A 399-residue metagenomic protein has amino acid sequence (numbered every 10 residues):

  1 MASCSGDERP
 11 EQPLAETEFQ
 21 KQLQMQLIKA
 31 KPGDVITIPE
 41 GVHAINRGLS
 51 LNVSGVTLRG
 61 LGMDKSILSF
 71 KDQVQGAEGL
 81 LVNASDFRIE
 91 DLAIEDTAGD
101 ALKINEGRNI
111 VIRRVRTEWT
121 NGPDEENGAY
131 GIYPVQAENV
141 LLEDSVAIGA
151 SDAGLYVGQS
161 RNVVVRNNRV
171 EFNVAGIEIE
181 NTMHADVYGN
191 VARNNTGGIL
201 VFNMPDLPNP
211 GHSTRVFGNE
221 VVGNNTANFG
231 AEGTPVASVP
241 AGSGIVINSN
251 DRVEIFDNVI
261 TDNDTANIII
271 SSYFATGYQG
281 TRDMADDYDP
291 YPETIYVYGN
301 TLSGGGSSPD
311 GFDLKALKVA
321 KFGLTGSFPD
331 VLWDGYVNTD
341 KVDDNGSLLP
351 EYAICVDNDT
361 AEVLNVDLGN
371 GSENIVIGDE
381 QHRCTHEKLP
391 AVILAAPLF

Functional and structural regions predicted by a protein language model:
A2-S3: C-terminal motif of bacterial Sec signal peptides marking the signal peptidase cleavage site
G6: Short, conserved catalytic or interaction motifs in soluble domains
P10-K21, V35, G55-A98, N121: Right-handed parallel beta-helix/beta-spiral solenoid domain characteristic of secreted/periplasmic
L23-Q24, N46, F70-L80, D96-K103 (+8 more regions): Extracellular beta-strand/beta-solenoid scaffold signature
Q26-I45, T57-L61: Glycine-rich repeat segments that build the extracellular carbohydrate-interaction surface of secreted and virion
G33, R59-D64, S85-D96, R108-N121 (+7 more regions): Right-handed parallel beta-helix
I260, A266, I270-Y273, Y288 (+1 more regions): Structured C-terminal portions of repeat-based eukaryotic scaffold domains
T276, G280-F399: Acidic, glycine- and Ser/Thr-rich low-complexity intrinsically disordered tracts in extracellular/secreted proteins
